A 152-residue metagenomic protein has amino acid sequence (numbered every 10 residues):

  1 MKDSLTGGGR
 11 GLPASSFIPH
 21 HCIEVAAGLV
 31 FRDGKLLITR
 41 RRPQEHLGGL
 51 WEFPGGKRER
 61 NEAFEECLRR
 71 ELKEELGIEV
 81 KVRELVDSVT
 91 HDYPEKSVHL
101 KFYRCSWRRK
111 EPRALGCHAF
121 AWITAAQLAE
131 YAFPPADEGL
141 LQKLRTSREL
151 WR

Functional and structural regions predicted by a protein language model:
D3, G7, P13, I18-A26: Acidic, metal-coordinating catalytic segment for phosphate/diphosphate chemistry, firing primarily on the Nudix
I18-L36, K57: Conserved N-terminal beta-strand and adjoining loop/helix that marks the start of the Nudix/MutT-like hydrolase domain
E24-A26, G34, V98-K101, H118: Change "...and in nucleic-acid phosphodiester-cleaving endonucleases..." to "...and in nucleic-acid processing enzymes
E45-L50: A conserved beta-turn-beta hairpin within the catalytic core of GNAT-like acetyltransferases that forms part
F53-L85, T124: The catalytic Nudix box helix
E79-K81, S88-R113, A119-A121, A125 (+1 more regions): Active-site-adjacent beta-strand/loop module that shapes the phosphate/pyrophosphate-binding cleft
R109, A125-E138: C-terminal structural segments of small proteins and small subunits
A136-R152: Charged phosphate-binding loop/patch that engages nucleotide di/tri-phosphates or the phosphate backbone of nucleic
